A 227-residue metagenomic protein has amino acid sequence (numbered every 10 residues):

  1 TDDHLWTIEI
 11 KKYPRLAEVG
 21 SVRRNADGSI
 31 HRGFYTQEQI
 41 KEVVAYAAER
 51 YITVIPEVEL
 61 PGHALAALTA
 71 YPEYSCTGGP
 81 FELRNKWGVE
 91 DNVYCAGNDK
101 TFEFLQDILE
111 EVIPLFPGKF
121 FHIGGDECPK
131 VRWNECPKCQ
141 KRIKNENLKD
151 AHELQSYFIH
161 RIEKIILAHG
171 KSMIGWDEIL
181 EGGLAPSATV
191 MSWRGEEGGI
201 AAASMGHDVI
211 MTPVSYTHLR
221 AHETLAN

Functional and structural regions predicted by a protein language model:
T1-H169: Substrate-binding cleft of carbohydrate-active enzyme catalytic domains
P56, F121, M173-G175, V190-M191 (+1 more regions): Hydrophobic faces of well-ordered beta-strands that scaffold small-molecule active sites in alpha/beta enzyme cores
E59, G125-D126, D177-I179, W193 (+1 more regions): Active-site-proximal beta-strand/loop segments in catalytic clefts of secreted hydrolases
E110-V112, I162-E163, D177-I179, E197-G199: Generic recognition of flexible, low-complexity loop/linker segments
I165-L180, L184: Acidic, contiguous N-terminal accessory segments
E178-M205, L219: Substrate-binding cleft/loops of secretory-pathway carbohydrate-active enzymes
V209, A226-N227: Short, intrinsically disordered, charge-balanced linker/junction segments flanking boundaries in proteins
T217-T224: Conserved small/polar residues in nucleotide/adenosyl-binding loops
